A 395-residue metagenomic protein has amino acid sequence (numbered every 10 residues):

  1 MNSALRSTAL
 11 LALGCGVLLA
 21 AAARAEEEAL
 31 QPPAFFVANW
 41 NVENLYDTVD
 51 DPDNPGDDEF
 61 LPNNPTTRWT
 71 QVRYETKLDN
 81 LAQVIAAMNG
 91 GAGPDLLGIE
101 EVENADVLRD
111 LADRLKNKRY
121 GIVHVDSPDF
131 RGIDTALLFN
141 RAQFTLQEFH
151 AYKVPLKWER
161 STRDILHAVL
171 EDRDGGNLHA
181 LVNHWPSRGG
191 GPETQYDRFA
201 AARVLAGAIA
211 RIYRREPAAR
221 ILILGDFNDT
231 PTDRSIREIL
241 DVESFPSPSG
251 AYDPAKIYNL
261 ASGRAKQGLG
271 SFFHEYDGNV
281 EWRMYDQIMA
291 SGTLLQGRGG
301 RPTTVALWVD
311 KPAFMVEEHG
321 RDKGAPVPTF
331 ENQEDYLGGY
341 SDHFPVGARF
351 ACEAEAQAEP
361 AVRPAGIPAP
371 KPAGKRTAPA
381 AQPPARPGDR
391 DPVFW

Functional and structural regions predicted by a protein language model:
T8-A20: Bacterial N-terminal signal peptides
A21-R119, S127-I133, A202, H319-P326 (+3 more regions): N-terminal, active-site-proximal structural segment of metallo-dependent hydrolase catalytic domains
A25-A29, G207, R211-A219, D229-P379 (+1 more regions): Metal-dependent phosphoester-hydrolase catalytic domains
V42, L96, V102-N177, N183-P186: Structured beta-strand-rich core segments of catalytic domains in phosphoester-bond hydrolases
E43, V102-E103, P186, F227-T230 (+2 more regions): Catalytic metal-binding/acid-base residues of hydrolase active sites
D47-T48, D106-R109, R131-D134, R188-E193 (+3 more regions): Extracytoplasmic/secreted cell-surface and envelope-processing proteins
D51-D53, E171-Y213, D233: Metal-dependent phosphoester/phosphodiester hydrolase catalytic core
N63-Y74, G93-I99, H124-V125, V154-L156 (+4 more regions): Second-shell loop/turn segments in exported
